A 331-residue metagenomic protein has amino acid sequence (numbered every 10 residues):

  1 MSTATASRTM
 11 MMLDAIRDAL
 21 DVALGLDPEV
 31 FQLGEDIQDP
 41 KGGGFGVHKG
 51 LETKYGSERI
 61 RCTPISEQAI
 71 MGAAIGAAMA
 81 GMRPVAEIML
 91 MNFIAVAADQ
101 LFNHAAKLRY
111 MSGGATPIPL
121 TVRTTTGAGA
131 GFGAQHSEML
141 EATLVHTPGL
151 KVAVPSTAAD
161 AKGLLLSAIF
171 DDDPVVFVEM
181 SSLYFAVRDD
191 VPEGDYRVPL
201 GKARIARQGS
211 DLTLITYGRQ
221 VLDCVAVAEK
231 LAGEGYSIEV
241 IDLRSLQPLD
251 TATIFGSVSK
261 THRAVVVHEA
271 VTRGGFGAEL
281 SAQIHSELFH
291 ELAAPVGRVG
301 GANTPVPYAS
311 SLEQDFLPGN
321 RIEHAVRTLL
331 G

Functional and structural regions predicted by a protein language model:
M1-P174, V178, L183, Q314: Thiamine diphosphate
F45-K54, T116-T121, G129, S181-G331: Thiamine diphosphate
